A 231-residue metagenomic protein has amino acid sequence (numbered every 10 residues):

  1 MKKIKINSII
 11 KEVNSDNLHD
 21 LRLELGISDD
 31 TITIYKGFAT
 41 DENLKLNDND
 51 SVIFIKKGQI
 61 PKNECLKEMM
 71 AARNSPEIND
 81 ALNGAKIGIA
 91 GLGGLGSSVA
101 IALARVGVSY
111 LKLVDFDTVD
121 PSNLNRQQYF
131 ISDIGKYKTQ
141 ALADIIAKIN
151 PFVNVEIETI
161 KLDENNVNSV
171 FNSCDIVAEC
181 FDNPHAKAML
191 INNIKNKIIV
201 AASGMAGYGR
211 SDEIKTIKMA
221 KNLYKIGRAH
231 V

Functional and structural regions predicted by a protein language model:
M1-E68: Ubiquitin-like/PB1-type beta-grasp interaction modules and other compact soluble beta-rich domains
K56-K86: N-terminal charged helix/coil linker that caps or initiates catalytic domains
I78-G107, K112-T118: Glycine-rich adenosine-cofactor-binding loop
L113-N150: Glycine-rich phosphate-binding loop and adjoining beta1-alpha1-beta2 segment of Rossmann-like nucleotide-binding folds
T139-C174, F181-P184: A structured beta-alpha segment of the ubiquitous adenosine-cofactor-binding alpha/beta core
I157-K161, S203, G227: Short loop/edge segments at beta-strand edges and connector loops that shape dinucleotide/nucleotide cofactor-binding
I176-S211: ADP-ribose/adenylate-binding Rossmann-like module
A229-V231: Conserved small/polar residues in nucleotide/adenosyl-binding loops
